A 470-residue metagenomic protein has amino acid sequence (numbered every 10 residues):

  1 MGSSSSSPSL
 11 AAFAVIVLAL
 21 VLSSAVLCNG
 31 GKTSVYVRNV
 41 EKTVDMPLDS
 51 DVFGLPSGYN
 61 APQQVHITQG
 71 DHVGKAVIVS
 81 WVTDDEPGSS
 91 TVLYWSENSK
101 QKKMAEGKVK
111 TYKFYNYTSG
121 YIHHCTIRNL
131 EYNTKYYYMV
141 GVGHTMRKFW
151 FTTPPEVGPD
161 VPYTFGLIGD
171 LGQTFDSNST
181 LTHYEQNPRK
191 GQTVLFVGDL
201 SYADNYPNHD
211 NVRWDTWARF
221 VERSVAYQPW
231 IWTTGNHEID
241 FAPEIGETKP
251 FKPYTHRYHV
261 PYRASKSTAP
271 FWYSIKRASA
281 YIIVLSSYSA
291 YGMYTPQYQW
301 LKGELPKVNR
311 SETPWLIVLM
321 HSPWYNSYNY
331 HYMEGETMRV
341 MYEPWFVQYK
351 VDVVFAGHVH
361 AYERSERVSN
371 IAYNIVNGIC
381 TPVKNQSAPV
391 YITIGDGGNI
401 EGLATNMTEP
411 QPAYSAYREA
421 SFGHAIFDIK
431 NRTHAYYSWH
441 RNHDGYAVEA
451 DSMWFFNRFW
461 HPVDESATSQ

Functional and structural regions predicted by a protein language model:
G2-L167, G172, Q186-K190, A420 (+2 more regions): Acidic, histidine-bearing metal-coordination/catalytic regions of metal-dependent phosphoesterases
S99-S119, F165-S177, L181, A203-H209 (+6 more regions): Acidic/histidine-rich helix-loop elements that form or flank divalent-metal/phosphate-binding sites at the catalytic
Y121-R128, K135-P159, N208, V212-L316 (+4 more regions): Extended active-site neighborhood of metal-dependent phosphoesterases/phosphodiesterases
V161-T233, E238-I239: Conserved, compact domain cores that house catalytic/ligand-binding motifs in diverse enzymes and effector modules
L167-G169, T193-D199, A226-N236, S286 (+3 more regions): Active-site neighborhood of phospho(di)ester-bond hydrolases with catalytic His/Asp-centered motifs
E185-N187, N309, V347: Non-catalytic positions within long, well-ordered alpha-helices that form the structural scaffold/packing of enzyme
V197-D204, V308-N329: Short acidic, glycine-rich surface-loop motifs adjacent to enzyme active sites
